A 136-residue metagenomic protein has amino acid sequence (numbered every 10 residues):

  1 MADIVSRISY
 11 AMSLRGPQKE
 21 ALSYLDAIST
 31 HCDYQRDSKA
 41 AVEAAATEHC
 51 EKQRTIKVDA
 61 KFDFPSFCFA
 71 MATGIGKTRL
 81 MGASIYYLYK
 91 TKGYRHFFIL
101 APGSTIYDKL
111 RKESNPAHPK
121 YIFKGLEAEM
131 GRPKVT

Functional and structural regions predicted by a protein language model:
M1-T136: RecA-like P-loop NTPase motor core of helicase/translocase proteins
